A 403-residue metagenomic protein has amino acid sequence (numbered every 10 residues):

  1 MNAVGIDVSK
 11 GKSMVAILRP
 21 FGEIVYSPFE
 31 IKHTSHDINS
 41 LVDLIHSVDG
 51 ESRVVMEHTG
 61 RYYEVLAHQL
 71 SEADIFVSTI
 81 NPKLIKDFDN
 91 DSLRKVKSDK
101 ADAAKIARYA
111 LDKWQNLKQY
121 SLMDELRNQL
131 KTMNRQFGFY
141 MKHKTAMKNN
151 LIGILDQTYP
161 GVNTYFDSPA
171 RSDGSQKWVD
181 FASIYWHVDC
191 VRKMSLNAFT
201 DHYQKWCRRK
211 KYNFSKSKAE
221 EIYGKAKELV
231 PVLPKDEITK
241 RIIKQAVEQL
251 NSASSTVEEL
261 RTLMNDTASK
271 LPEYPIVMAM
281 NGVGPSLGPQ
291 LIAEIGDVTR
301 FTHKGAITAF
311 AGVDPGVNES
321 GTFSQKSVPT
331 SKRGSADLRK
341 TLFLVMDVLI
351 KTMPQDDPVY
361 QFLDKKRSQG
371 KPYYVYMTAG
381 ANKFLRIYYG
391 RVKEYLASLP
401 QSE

Functional and structural regions predicted by a protein language model:
M1-E403: A detector of single, family-specific signature residues that are central to catalytic or substrate-handling motifs
